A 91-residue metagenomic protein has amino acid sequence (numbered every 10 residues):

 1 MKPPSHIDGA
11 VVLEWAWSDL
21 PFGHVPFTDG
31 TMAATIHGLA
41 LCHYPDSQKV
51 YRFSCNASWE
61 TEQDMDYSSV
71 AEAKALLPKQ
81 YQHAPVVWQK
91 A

Functional and structural regions predicted by a protein language model:
M1-A33: Negatively charged, low-complexity tracts enriched in Asp/Glu with abundant Ser/Thr
M1-K2, F53, K74-A75: Intrinsically disordered, low-complexity boundary segments flanking structured domains
L13-W15, A57, V86: Short, low-complexity intrinsically disordered segments
W17-D19, T61, K90: Intrinsic disorder/low-complexity segments enriched in polar/charged and small flexible residues
T28, F53, E62-V70: Short amphipathic beta-strand/extended segments with alternating polar/hydrophobic composition
A34-E62: Short aromatic-glycine-(Arg/Gly/Cys) micro-motifs in beta-strand/loop hairpins
D66-H83: A short, charged, amphipathic alpha-helix used as a generic interaction element across diverse proteins
A84-A91: Short, Lys/Arg-rich amphipathic alpha-helical interaction segments that bind nucleic acids or acidic protein surfaces
